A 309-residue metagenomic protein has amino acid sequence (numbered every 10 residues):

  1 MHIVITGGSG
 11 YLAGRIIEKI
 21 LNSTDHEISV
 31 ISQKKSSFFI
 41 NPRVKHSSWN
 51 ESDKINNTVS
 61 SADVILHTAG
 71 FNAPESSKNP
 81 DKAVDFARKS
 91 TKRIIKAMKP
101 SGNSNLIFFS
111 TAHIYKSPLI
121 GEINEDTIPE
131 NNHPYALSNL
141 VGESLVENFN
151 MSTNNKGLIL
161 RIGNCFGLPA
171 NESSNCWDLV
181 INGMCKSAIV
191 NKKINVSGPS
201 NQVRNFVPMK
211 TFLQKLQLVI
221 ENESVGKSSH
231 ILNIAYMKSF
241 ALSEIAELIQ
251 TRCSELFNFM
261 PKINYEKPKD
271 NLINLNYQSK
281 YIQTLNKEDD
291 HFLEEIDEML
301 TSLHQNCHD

Functional and structural regions predicted by a protein language model:
I3-S23: N-terminal Rossmann NAD(P)H-binding glycine-rich loop of SDR-like oxidoreductase domains
W49-F86: NAD(P)H-binding glycine-rich loop region in Rossmannoid oxidoreductase-like domains and their noncatalytic homologs
R93-P134: Conserved Rossmann-fold NAD(P)-dependent oxidoreductase catalytic core, especially the SDR/UDP-sugar
S117, N132-L158, G163, I189: Active-site Tyr-X1-5-Lys
L140, T153, C165-N182, K192 (+4 more regions): Glycine/proline-rich active-site loop of Rossmann-fold NAD(P)-dependent oxidoreductases
K215, N222-P268: Mid/C-terminal beta-alpha module of Rossmann-like enzyme folds, strongest in SDR-family dehydrogenases/epimerases
A241-L242, N264-Y281, D290-H291: Active-site loop of classical SDR/Rossmann-like NAD(P)-dependent oxidoreductases, centered on the catalytic Tyr-X3-Lys
D290-D309: Amphipathic terminal alpha-helices
